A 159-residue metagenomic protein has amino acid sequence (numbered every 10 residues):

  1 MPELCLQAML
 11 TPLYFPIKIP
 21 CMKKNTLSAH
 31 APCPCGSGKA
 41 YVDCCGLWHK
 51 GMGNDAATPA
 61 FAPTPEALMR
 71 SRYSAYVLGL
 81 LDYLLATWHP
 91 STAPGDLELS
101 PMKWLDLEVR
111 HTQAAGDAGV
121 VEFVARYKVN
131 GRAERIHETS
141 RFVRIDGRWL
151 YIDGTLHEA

Functional and structural regions predicted by a protein language model:
M9, Y14-K18: Short, positively charged and aromatic/hydrophobic N-terminal segments
M22-S28: Short, flexible, mixed-charge glycine/proline-rich loop motifs that serve as phosphate/nucleic-acid-contacting
S28-K39: Short Cys/His-rich zinc-binding micro-motifs
D43-C45: Cysteine-centered loop/knuckle micro-motif
G53-L97: Core segments of small alpha/beta cavity-forming domains
S100-R135: Surface-exposed, charged secondary-structure patches
T139-A159: Short beta-strand edge/turn micro-motifs at domain boundaries
